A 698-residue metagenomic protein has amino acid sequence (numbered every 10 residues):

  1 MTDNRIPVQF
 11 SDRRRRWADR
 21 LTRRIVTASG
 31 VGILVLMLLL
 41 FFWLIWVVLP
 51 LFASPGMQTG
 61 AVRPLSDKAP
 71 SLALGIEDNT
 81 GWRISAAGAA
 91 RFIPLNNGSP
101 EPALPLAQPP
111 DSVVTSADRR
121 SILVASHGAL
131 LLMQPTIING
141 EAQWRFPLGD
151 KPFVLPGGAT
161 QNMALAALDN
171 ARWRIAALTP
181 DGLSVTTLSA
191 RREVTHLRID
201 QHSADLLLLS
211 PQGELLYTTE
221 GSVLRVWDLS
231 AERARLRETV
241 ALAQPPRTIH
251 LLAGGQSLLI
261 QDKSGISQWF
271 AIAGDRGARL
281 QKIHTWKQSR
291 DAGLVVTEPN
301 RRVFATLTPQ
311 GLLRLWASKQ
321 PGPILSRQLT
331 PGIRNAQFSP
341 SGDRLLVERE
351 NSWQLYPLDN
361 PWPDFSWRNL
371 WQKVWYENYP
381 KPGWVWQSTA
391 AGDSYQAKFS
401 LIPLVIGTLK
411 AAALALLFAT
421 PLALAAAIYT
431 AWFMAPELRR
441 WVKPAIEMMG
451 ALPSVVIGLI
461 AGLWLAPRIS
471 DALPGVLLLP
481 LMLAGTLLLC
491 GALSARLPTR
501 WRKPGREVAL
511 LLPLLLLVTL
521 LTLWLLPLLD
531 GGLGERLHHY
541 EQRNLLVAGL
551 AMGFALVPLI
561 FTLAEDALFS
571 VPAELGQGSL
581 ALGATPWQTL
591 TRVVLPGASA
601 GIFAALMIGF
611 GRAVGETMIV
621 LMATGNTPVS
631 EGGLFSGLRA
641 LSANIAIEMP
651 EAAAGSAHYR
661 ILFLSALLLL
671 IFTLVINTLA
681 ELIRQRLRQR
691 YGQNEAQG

Functional and structural regions predicted by a protein language model:
T59-L65, S99-P105, G149-G157, R192-I199 (+3 more regions): A short beta-strand motif characteristic of beta-propeller blades
D67-G75, Q108-R119, F153-A167, Q201-G213 (+3 more regions): Repeated scaffold domains used in trafficking and secretory/extracellular systems, primarily beta-propellers
K398-A412, A466-T486, R500-L559: Loop-to-helix entry region at the N-terminal start of transmembrane alpha-helices in multi-pass membrane transporters
A415-I446, C490-T499, A680-Q689: Transmembrane-helix boundary motif in ABC transporter permease subunits
L489-P498, L523-P527, F569, A573 (+1 more regions): C-terminal transmembrane helix and the adjacent membrane-cytosol boundary/short C-terminal tail of inner/organellar
F561-E565, V571, P586-M622: Transmembrane alpha-helices
V620-L670: Interhelical loop and adjacent transmembrane-helix boundary motif in polytopic membrane transport permeases
